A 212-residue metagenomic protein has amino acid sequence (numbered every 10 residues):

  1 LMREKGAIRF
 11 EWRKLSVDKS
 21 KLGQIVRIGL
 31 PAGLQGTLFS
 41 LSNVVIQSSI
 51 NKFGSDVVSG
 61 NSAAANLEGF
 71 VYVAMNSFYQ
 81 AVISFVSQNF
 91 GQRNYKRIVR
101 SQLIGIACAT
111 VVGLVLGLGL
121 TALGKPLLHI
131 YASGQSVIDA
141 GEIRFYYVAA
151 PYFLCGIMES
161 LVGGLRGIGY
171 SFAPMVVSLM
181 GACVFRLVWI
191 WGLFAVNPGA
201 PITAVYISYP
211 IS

Functional and structural regions predicted by a protein language model:
L1-L30, V86-P151, F194-S212: Short alpha-helical transmembrane segments in multi-pass integral membrane proteins
R9-E11, V17, Q35-N43, F78-V82 (+2 more regions): Juxtamembrane/interfacial segments around transmembrane helices
V17-V45, S49, F70-A74, F78 (+3 more regions): Hydrophobic faces of transmembrane alpha-helices in multi-pass small-molecule transporters and flippases across diverse
T37, L41, V45, T110-A122 (+4 more regions): Generic alpha-helical transmembrane segments of integral inner-membrane proteins, especially permease/transport modules
T37-F70, Q88, P126-Q135, G192 (+1 more regions): Helix-terminus/linker motif at the lipid-water interface of multi-pass membrane proteins
G60-L118, A122-G124, C155-S178: Small-residue-rich hydrophobic transmembrane alpha-helices
I157, L161-V184, W191-A200, A204-I207: C-terminal structured "cap/appendage" subdomains that terminate the fold
